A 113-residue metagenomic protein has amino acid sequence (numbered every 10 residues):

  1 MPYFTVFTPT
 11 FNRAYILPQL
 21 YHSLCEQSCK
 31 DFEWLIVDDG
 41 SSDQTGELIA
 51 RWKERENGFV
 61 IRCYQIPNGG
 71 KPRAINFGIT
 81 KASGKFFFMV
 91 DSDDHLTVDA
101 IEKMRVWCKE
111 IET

Functional and structural regions predicted by a protein language model:
P2-T5, E33: Cell-envelope/extracellular polymer assembly enzymes that use nucleotide-activated donors
R13-E26: Short, well-formed alpha-helical segments that are part of the catalytic scaffolds of diverse glycosyltransferases
R13-I16, S41, K71: Donor nucleotide-sugar binding loop of glycosyltransferases
D38-E47, D91: A conserved acidic beta->alpha catalytic loop
I66-A82: Glycine-rich, basic loop-to-helix element that forms the pyrophosphate-binding segment of sugar-nucleotide handling
F87: Short aromatic/hydrophobic "clamp" motif used to bind/position activated sugar donors
D94-H95: Acidic metal-phosphate-binding loop of nucleotide-sugar-dependent transferases
I101-T113: Conserved donor NDP-sugar-binding/catalytic core segment of glycosyltransferases
